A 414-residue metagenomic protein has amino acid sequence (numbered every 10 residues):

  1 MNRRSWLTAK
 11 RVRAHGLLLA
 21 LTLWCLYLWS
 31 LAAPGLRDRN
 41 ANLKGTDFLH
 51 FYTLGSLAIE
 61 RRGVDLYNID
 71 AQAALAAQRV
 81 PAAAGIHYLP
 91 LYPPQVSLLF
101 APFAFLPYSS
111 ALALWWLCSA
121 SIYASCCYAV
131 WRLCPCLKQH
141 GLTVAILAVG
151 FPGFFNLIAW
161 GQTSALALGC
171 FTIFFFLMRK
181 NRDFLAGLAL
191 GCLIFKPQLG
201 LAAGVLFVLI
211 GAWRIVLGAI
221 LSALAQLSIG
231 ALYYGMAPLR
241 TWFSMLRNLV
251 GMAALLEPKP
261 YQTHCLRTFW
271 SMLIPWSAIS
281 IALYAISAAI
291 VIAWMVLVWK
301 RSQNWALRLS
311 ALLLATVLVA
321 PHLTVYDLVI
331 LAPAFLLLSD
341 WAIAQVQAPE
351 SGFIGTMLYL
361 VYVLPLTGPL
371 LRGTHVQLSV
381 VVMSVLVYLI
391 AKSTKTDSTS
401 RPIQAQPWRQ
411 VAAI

Functional and structural regions predicted by a protein language model:
M1-L185, F207-A332, L336-I343, R401-I414: Primarily membrane-embedded glycan-assembly and transfer machineries that use lipid-linked glycans
D183-L209: Voltage-sensor/pore transmembrane module of 6-TM cation channels
F195-Q198, A225-I229, E350-I354: Membrane-embedded alpha-helical segments of transport systems, primarily multispan ion/solute transporters
Q198, N248, V381-S384: A short, terminal or domain-edge coil/loop segment
S339-I414: Aromatic-enriched
